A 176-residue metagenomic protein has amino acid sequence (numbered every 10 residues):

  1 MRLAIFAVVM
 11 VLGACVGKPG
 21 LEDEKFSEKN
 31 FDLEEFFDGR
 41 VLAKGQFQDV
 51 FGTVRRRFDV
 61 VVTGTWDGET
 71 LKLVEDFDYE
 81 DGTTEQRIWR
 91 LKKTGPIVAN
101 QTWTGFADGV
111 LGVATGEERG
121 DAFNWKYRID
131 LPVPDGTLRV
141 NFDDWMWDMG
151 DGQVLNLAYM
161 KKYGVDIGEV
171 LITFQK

Functional and structural regions predicted by a protein language model:
M1-A7: Sec-dependent signal peptide recognition, specifically the positively charged N-region followed immediately by
L12-A14: C-terminal motif of bacterial Sec signal peptides marking the signal peptidase cleavage site
V16-K18: Bacterial signal peptide processing site
L21-D23, D32, T53, L131-V133 (+3 more regions): Extracellular/lumenal and peripheral-membrane lipid-interaction modules
E24-R40: N-terminal helix-cap/turn-to-beta initiation motif at the start of protein domains
K44, Q48-V133: Central antiparallel beta-sheet cores of small beta-barrel/beta-sandwich binding domains
V54-V60, T137-F142, D166-G168: Amphipathic hydrophobic-ligand
N141-K176: Glycine-rich, aromatic-bearing surface loops/beta-hairpins
